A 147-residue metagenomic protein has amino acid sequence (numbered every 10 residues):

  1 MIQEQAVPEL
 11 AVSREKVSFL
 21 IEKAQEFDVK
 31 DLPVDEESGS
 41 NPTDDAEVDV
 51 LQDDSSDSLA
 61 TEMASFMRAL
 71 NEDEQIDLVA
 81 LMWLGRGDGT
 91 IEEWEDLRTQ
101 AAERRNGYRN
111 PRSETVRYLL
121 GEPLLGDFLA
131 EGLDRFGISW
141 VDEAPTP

Functional and structural regions predicted by a protein language model:
I2, E62, I138-V141: Polar alpha-helical coiled-coil and adjacent low-complexity
I2, Q25, N110-R112: Long, solvent-exposed non-transmembrane regions
E4-L78, W83, R105: Aromatic-anchored, charged helix-turn/loop surface patch used as a conserved interaction hotspot
K16-F19, E62, E93-D96, E114-T115 (+2 more regions): Exposed alpha-helical structural elements
D35-E36, A80, E93-E95, E143-P147: Short coil/turn segments at secondary-structure boundaries
N71-V116: Amphipathic protein-protein interaction modules
R104-P147: Helix-rich interaction surfaces within compact, conserved domain-sized segments that mediate assembly or partner
